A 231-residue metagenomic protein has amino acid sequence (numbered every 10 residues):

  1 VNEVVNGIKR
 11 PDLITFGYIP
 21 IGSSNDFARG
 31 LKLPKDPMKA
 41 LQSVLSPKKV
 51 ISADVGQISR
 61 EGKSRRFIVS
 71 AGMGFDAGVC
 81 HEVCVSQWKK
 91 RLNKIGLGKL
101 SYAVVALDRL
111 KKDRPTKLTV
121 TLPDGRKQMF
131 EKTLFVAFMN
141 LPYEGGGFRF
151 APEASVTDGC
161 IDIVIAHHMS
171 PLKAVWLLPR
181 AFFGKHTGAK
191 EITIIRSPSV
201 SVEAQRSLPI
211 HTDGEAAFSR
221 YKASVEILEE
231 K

Functional and structural regions predicted by a protein language model:
V1, N25, P142-E144, L208: Glycine-rich nucleotide phosphate-binding loop and flanking beta-alpha elements of Rossmann-like dinucleotide-binding
V1-N2, S219: Short, well-ordered alpha-helical microsegments
N2, N6-L134: Catalytic core of DAGKc-family lipid kinases
D54-G56, F67-I68, V136, I163 (+2 more regions): Well-ordered beta-strand positions enriched in small/hydrophobic/aromatic, beta-favoring residues
D76, F135-A151, A216: Glycine-rich phosphate/pyrophosphate-binding beta-alpha loops
V85, P142-Y143, M169, S207: Active-site/binding-pocket entry motifs
L122-F130, R149-F150, S155-K231: ATP/nucleoside-binding phosphotransfer catalytic cores, i.e., glycine-rich phosphate-binding loops
